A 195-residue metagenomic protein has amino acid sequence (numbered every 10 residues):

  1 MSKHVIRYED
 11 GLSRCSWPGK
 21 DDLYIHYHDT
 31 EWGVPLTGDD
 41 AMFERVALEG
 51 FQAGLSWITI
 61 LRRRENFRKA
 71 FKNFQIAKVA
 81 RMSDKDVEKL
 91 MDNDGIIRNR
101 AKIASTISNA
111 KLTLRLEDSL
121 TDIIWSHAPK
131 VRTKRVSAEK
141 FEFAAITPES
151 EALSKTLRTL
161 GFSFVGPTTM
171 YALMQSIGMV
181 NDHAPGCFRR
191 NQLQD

Functional and structural regions predicted by a protein language model:
M1-D195: HhH-family (HhH-GPD) DNA N-glycosylase catalytic core used in base-excision repair
